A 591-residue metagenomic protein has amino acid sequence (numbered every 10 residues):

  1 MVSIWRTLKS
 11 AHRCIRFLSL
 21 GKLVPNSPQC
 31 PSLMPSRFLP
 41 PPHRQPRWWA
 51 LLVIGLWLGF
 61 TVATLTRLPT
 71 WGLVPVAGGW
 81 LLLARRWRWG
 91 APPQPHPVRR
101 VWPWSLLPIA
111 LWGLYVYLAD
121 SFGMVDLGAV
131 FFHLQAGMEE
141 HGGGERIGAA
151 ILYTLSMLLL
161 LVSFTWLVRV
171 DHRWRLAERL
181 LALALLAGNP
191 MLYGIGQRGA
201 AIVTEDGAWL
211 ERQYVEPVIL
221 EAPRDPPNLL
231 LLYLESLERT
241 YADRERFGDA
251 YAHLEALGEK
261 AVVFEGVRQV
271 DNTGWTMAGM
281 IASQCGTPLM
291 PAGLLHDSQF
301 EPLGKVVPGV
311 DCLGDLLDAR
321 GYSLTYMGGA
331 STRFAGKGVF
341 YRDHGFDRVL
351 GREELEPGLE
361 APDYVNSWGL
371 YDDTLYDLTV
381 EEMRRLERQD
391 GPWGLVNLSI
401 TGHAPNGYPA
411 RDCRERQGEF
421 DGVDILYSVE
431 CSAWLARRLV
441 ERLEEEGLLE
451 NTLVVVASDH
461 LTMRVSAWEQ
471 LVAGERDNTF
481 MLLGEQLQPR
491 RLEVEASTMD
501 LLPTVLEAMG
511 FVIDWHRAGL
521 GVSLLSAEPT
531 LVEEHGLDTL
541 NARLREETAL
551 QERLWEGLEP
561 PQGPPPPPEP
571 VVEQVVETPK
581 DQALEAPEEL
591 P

Functional and structural regions predicted by a protein language model:
M1, L23, L52, L73 (+1 more regions): Detector for intrinsically disordered, low-structure N-terminal pre-sequences
S3-R6, S10-C14, S19: Low-acidity, Ser/Thr- and Arg-rich intrinsically disordered low-complexity segments
W5, P35-I202: Transmembrane and membrane-interface helices of multi-pass, inner-membrane envelope-modifying transferases
L23-L33: Short, Lys/Arg-enriched N-terminal segments with co-localized hydrophobic residues within the first ~10-30 amino acids
G90-P93, P97, E211-V215, R437-V440: Short, motif-level signal for alpha-helix interfacial/capping segments enriched in acidic residues and aromatics/proline
R198-Q213: Alpha-helical transmembrane signal-anchor/signal-peptide segments
P217-L234, R239-P591: Solvent-exposed soluble domains appended to multi-pass membrane proteins
